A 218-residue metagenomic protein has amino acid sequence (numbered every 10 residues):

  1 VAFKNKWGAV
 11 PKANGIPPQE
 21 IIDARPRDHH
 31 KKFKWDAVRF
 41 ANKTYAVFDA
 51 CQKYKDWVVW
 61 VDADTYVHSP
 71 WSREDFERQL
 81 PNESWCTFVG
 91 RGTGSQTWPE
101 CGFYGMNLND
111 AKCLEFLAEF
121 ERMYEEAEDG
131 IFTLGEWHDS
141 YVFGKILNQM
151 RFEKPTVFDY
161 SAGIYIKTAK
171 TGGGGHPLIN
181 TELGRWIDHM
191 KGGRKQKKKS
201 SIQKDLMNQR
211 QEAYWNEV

Functional and structural regions predicted by a protein language model:
V1-K53: Active-site-proximal specificity loops/subdomain of glycosyltransferases
V1-V10, G94-S95, A162-T168: A short acidic, often aromatic-flanked loop/helix-cap motif at beta-alpha or helix-coil junctions that lines enzyme
F33-A37, T65, T133: Short, charged/polar micro-motifs that form catalytic or ligand-binding hotspots
R39-V89: GT-A fold catalytic core of metal-dependent nucleotide-sugar glycosyltransferases, centered on the diacidic
K43, V61, P99-G102, D139: Residues that flank catalytic or metal-binding motifs in active/ligand-binding sites
V47, D64, Y104, F143-G144: A residue-level signal for conserved active-site and pocket-lining positions in enzyme catalytic cores
H68-E136: Conserved catalytic core of nucleotide-sugar-dependent glycosyltransferases
L108-V218: Catalytic core and acceptor-binding pocket of nucleotide-sugar-dependent glycosyltransferases
